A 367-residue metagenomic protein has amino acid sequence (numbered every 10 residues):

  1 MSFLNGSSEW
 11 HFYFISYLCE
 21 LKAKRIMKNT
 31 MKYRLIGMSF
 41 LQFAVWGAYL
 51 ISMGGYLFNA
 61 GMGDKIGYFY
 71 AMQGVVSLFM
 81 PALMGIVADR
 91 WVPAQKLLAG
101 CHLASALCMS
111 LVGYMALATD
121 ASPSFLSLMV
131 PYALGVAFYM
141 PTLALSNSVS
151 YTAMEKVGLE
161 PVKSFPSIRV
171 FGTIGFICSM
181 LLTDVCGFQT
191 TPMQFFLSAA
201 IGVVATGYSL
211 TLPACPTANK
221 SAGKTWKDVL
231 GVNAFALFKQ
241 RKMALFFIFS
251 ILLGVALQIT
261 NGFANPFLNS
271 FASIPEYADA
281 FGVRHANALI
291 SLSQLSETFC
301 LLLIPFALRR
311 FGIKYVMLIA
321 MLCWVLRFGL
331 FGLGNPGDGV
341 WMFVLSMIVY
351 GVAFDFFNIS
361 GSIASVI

Functional and structural regions predicted by a protein language model:
M27-N29, P213-F247: Juxtamembrane intracellular "pre-TM" segments in multi-pass secondary transporters
K28-S77, A244-S250, G254-P275, A286: Helix-loop boundary and gating motifs at the non-cytosolic
M53, M140-V157, F356-I367: Intracellular juxtamembrane helix-capping segments at the cytosolic ends of symmetry-related transmembrane helices
M62-M72, K163-I168, S273-L295, M342: Loop-to-transmembrane helix entry
F79-P93, G187, C300-I313: Helix-to-loop junctions at the C-terminal end of transmembrane segments in multipass secondary transporters
L103-A121, C323-P336: C-terminal ends and interior cores of transmembrane alpha-helices in multi-pass membrane transporters/permeases
Q194-T211: Symmetry-related core transmembrane helices of the 12-TM Major Facilitator Superfamily/SLC fold
Y315-S360: C-terminal transmembrane helical hairpin of 12-TM major facilitator-type secondary transporters
